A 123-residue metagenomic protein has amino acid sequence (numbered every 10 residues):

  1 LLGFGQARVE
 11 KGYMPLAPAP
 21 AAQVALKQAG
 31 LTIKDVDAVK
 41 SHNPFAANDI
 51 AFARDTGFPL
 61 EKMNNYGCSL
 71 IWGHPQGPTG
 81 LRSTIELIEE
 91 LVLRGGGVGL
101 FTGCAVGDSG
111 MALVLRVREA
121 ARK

Functional and structural regions predicted by a protein language model:
L2-K123: Claisen-condensing/thiolase-fold acyl-transfer catalytic domains that form or cleave C-C bonds in fatty acid
